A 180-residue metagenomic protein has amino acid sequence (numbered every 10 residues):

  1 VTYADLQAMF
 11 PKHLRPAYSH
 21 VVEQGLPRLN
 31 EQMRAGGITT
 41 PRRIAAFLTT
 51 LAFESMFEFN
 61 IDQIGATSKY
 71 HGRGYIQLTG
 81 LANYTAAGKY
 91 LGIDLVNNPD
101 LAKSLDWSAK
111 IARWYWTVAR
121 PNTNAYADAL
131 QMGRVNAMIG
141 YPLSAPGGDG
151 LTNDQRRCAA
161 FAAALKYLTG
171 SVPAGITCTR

Functional and structural regions predicted by a protein language model:
V1-R28, M33-I38, R42-T117: Peptidoglycan-targeting cell-wall enzymes and recognition modules
P11, R15, L91-I93, L130-G133 (+3 more regions): Glycine-centered secondary-structure boundary/capping sites
P27, K110-W114, G133, A137 (+1 more regions): A generic structural signal for well-ordered alpha-helical surface patches
L51-S55, N124-G150: Acidic helix/loop microenvironments that form the catalytic cleft of cell-wall polysaccharide enzymes
P99-K110, Y126-G133, L151, Q155: Short, well-ordered coil↔helix boundary/capping segments
V118-T123: Extended serine/threonine-enriched, polar tracts that run as long, contiguous segments within proteins
P142-R180: Low-complexity, Gly/Ser/Thr/Pro-rich intrinsically disordered linker/tail segments
